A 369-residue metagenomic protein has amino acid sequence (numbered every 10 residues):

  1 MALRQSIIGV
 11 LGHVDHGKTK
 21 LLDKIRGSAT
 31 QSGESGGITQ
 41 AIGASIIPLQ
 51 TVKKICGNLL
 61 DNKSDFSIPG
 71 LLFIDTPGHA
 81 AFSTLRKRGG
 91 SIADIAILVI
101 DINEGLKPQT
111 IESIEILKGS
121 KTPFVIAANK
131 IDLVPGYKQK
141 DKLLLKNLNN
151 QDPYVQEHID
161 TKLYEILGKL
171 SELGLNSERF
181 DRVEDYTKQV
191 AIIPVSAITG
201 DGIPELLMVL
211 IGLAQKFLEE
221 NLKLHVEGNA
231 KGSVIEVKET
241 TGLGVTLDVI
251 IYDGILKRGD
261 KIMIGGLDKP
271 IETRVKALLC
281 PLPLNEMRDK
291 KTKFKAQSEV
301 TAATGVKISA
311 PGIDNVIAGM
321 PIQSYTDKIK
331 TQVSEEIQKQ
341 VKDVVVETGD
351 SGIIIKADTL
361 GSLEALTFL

Functional and structural regions predicted by a protein language model:
M1-G78, I95, I102, K118-G119 (+5 more regions): Conserved G1/Walker A P-loop phosphate-binding module
M1-L3, A29-G36, L49-D61, F82-T84 (+5 more regions): Active-site phosphate-binding and catalytic loops of NTP-dependent enzymes
V14-D15, L21, I38, D75 (+9 more regions): Residue-level signature of catalytic and energy-coupling elements of molecular machines, predominantly ATP/GTP-dependent
G36, Q151, F180-A191, F217-S233 (+2 more regions): Interdomain boundary/hinge elements
S67, A128, D141-L144, V237-L369: C-terminal effector/interaction modules appended to NTPase cores
A81, K107-P108, L133-K140, D201-E205 (+2 more regions): Switch/connector loops and helix/strand junctions flanking conserved nucleotide-binding motifs in nucleotide-processing
S83-E104, T110-I111, E115-V125: Inter-motif core of Ras-like GTPase G domains
D132-L224: Canonical P-loop GTPase G-domain recognition
